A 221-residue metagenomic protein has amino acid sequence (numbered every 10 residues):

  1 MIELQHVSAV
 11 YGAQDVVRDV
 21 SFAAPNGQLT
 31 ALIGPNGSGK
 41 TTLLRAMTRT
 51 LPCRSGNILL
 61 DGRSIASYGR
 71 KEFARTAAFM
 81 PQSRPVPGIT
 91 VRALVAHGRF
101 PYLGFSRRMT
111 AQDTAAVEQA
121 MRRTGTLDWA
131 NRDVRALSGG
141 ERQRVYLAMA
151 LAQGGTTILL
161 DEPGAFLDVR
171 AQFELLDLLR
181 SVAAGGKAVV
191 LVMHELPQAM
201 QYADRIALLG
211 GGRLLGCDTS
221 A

Functional and structural regions predicted by a protein language model:
I33-P35: The feature captures the beta-strand-to-loop junction immediately N-terminal to the Walker
T48: Helix-to-loop junction immediately C-terminal to a conserved catalytic motif
C53-S64, F73: Conserved ABC transporter NBD signature motif
A96, A111-W129: Conserved ABC ATPase "signature" region
R108, D133-L137: Conserved ABC ATPase signature
I158-E162: Catalytic Walker B motif of ABC-type/P-loop ATPase nucleotide-binding domains
M193-H194: H-loop/switch region of ABC-family ATPase nucleotide-binding domains
